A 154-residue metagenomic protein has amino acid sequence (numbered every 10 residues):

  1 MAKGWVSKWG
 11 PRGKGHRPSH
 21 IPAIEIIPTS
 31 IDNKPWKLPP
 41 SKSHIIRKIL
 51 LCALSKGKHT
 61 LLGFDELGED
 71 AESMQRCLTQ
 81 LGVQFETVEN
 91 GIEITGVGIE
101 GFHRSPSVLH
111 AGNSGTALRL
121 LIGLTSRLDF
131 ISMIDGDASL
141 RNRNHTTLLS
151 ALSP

Functional and structural regions predicted by a protein language model:
A2-P154: Structural preference for solvent-exposed beta-strand-turn elements and adjacent flexible terminal/loop segments within
